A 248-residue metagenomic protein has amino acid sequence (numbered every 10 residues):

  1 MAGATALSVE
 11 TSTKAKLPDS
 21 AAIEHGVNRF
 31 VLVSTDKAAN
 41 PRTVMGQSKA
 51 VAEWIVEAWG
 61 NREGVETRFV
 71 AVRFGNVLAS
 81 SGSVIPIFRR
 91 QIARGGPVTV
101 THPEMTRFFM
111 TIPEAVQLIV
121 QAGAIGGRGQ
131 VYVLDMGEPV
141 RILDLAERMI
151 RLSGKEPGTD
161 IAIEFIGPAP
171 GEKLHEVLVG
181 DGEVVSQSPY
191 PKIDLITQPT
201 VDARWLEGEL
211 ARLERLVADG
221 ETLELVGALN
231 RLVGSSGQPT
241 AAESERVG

Functional and structural regions predicted by a protein language model:
M1-A50, W54, A58: Conserved Rossmann-fold NAD(P)-dependent oxidoreductase catalytic core, especially the SDR/UDP-sugar
W54, A58-G248: Strand-loop microenvironment adjacent to phosphate/nucleotide-handling motifs in alpha/beta enzyme folds
